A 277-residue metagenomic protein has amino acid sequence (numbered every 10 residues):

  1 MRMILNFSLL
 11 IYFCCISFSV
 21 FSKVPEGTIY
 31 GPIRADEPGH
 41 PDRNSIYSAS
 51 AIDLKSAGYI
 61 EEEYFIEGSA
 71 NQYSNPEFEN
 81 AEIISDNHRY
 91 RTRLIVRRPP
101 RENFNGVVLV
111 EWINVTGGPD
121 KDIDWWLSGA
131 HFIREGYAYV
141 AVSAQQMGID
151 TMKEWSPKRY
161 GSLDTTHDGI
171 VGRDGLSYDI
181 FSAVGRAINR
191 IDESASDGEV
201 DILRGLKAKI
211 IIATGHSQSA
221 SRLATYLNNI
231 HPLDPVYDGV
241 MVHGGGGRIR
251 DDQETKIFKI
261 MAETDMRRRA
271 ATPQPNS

Functional and structural regions predicted by a protein language model:
S22-W126, H231: Catalytic-loop region of hydrolases
E61-S69, G106-I188: Active-site machinery of serine-nucleophile hydrolases
D86-R91, D168-R186, R222, V236 (+1 more regions): Phosphate/oxyanion-binding active-site loops and adjacent basic polyanion-contact surfaces
N103-F104, D164-S217, N228: Gly/Ser-rich "nucleophile elbow"/oxyanion-hole loop immediately N-terminal to the catalytic nucleophile in hydrolases
N103-V108, E135-Y139, K207-I211, P235-G239 (+1 more regions): Loop/turn elements at helix/coil->beta-strand transitions in domains of secreted/extracellular proteins
E199-V200, K207-Q253: Primarily recognizes the serine-hydrolase "nucleophile elbow" in alpha/beta-hydrolase and SGNH/GDSL folds
G239, G244-S277: The feature captures the conserved acid-bearing segment of alpha/beta-hydrolase catalytic domains
